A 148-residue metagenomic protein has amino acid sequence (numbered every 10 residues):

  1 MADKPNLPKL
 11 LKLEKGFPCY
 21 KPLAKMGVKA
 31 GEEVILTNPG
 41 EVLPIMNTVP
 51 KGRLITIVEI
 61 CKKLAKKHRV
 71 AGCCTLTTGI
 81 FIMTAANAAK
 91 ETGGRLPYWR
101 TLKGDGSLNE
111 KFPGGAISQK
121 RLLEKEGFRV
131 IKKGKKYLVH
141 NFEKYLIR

Functional and structural regions predicted by a protein language model:
A2-R148: Nucleic acid-binding interface residues in structured DNA/RNA-binding domains, emphasizing the DNA-engaging scaffolds
